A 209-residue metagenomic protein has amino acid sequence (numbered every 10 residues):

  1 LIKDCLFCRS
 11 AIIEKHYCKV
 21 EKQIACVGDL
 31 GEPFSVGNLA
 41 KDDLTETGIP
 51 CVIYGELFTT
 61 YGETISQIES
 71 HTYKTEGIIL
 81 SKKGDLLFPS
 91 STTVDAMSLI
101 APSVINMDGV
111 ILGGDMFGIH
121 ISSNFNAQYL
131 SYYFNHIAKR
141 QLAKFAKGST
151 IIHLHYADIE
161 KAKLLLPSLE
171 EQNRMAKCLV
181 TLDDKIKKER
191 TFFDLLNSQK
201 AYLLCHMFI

Functional and structural regions predicted by a protein language model:
L1-I2, I13-Y17, M175-I186, F208: Hydrophobic structural patches
D4, C8-N38, K161, L165-L166: Non-catalytic DNA-recognition/assembly elements of restriction-modification systems
A25-G28, G55, G114, A157: Structural detector for helix-capping/boundary residues
G28-K41, Y54-L86: Sequence-specific dsDNA recognition surfaces
L39, G109-F117, K147-E170: A short glycine-rich beta-alpha junction/loop motif
I53-Y54, T75-H136: A short beta-sheet element
S168-L196: Extended amphipathic alpha-helical segments enriched in small hydrophobics
